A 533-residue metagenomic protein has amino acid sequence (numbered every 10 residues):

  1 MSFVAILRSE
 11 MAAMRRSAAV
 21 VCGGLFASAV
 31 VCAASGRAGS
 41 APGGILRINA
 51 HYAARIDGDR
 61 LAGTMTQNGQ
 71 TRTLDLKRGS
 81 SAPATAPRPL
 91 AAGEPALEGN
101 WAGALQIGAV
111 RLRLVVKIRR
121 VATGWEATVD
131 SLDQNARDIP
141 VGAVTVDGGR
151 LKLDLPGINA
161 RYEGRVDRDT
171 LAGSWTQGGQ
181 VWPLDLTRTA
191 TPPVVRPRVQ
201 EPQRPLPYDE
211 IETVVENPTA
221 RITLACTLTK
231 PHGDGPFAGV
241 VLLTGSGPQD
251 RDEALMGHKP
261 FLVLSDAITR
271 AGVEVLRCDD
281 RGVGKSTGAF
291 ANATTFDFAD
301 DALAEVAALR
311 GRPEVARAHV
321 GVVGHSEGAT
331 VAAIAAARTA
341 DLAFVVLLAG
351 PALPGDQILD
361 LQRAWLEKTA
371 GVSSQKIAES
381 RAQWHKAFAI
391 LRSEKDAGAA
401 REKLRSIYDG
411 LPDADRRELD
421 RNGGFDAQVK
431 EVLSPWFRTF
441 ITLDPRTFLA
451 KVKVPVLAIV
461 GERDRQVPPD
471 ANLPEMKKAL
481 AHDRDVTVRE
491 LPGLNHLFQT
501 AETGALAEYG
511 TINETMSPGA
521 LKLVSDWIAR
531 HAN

Functional and structural regions predicted by a protein language model:
A13, S35-L74, G79-S80, A84-V166 (+5 more regions): Central antiparallel beta-sheet cores of small beta-barrel/beta-sandwich binding domains
P193-D234: N-terminal cap/lid segment of alpha/beta-hydrolase-fold proteins
P236-G245: Short beta-strand element of the alpha/beta-hydrolase
S265-K285: Conserved alpha/beta-hydrolase
N292-R312: Alpha/beta-hydrolase active-site loop
A308-V372: Primarily recognizes the serine-hydrolase "nucleophile elbow" in alpha/beta-hydrolase and SGNH/GDSL folds
V346-K451: Accessory cap/linker subdomain of secreted extracellular hydrolases
V452, A458-V460: Short beta-strand/loop motif that positions the catalytic acidic residue of the alpha/beta-hydrolase fold
